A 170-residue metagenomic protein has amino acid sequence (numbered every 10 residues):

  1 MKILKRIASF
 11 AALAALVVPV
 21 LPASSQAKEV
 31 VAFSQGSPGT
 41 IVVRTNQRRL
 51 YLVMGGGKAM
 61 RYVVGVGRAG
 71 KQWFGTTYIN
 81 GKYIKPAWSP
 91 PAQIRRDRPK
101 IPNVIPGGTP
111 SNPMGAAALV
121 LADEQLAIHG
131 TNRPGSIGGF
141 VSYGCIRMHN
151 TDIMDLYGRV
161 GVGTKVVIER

Functional and structural regions predicted by a protein language model:
M1-A11: Bacterial N-terminal signal peptides that target proteins for export
L16-S24: C-terminal segment of classical bacterial N-terminal signal peptides
Q26, V31-G36, G56-R61, R68-K71 (+3 more regions): Exported/periplasmic cell-wall-interacting domains
G39-I41, R48, A117: Residue-level detector of beta-strand structural context in well-folded domains
V42-R44, Y51-L52, R147-M148: Structural recognition of beta-strand segments within beta-rich domains
T45-Q47, D123: Residue-level signal for tight coil/turn positions that link beta-strands
R48-Y51, G57-A59: Primarily extracytoplasmic ectodomains and periplasmic/lumenal surface modules that are beta-strand-rich
